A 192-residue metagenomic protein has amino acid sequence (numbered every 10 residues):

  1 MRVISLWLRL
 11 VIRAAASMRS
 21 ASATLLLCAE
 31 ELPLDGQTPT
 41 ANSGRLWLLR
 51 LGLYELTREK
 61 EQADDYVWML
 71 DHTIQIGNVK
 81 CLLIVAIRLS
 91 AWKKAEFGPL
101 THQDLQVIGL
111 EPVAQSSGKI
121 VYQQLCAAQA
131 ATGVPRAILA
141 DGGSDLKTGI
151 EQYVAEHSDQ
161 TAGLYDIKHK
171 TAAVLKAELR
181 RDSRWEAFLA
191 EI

Functional and structural regions predicted by a protein language model:
R2-R9, R13-A14, M18-S20, L27-I138 (+4 more regions): RNase H-like nuclease fold core
S158-Q160: Phosphate- and other anionic-substrate recognition elements at nucleic-acid/protein interfaces
A162-I192: Surface-exposed, charged/polar loop-rich segments that form substrate/cofactor-binding or regulatory interfaces
